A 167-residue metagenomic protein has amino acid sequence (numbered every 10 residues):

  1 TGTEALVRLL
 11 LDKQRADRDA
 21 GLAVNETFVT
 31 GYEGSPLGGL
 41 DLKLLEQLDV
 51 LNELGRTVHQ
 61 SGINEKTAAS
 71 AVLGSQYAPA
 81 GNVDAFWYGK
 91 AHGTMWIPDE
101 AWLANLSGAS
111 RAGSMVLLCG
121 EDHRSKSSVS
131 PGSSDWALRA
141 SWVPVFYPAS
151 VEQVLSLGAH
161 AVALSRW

Functional and structural regions predicted by a protein language model:
T1-H160: Thiamine diphosphate
L164-W167: Long, well-ordered, tryptophan-enriched scaffold segments
